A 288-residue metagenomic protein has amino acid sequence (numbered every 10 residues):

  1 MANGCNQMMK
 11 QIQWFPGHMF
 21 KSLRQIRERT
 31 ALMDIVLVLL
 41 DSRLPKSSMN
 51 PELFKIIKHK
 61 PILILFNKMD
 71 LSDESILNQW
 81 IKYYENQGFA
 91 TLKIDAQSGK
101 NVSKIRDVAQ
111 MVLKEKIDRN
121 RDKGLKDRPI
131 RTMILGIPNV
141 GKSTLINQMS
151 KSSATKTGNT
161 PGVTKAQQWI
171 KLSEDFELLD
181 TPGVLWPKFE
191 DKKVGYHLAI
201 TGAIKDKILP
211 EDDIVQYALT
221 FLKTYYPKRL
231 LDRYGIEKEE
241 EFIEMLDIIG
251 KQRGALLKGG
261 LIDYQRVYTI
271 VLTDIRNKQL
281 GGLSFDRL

Functional and structural regions predicted by a protein language model:
A2-V36, R43-L44, M49-P51, I56-I62 (+4 more regions): Helix-rich effector regions associated with P-loop NTPase G domains
V38, I64-F66, I134: Structural beta-sheet core signal
D70-L135, A154: Canonical P-loop GTPase G-domain recognition
N101, G141, E177: Short phosphate-engaging motifs
K104, V108, T144, Y217 (+1 more regions): Alpha-helical scaffold segments in soluble metabolic enzymes
K116-N120, N147, S153-N159, Y225-R229: Short, structured loop/turn "capping" segments at alpha-beta junctions
L125-D127, Q148-M149, I170-K171: Solvent-exposed alpha-helices and their adjacent loops that cap or buttress functional pockets in soluble metabolic
R131-K151, T155, T181: Glycine-rich phosphate-binding P-loop
